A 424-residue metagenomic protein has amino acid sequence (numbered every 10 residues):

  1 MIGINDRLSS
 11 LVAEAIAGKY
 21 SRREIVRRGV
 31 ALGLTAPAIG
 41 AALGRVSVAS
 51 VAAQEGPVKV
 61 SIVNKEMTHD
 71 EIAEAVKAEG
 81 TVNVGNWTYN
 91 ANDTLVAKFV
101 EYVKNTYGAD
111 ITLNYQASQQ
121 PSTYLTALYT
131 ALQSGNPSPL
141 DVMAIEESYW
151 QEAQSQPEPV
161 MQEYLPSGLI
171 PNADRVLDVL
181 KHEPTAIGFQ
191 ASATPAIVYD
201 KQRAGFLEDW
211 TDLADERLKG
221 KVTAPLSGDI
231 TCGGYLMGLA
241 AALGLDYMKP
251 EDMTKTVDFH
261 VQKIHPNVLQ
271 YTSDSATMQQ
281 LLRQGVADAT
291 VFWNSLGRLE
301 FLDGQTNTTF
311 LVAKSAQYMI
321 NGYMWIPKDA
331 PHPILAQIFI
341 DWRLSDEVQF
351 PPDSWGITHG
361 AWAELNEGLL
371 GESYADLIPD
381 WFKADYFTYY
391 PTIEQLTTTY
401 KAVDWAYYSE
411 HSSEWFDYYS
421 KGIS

Functional and structural regions predicted by a protein language model:
M1-E24, V48: N-terminal secretory signal peptides
G18, R22-S47: N-terminal export signals
V58-S148: Early extracytoplasmic/lumenal segment of secretory-pathway proteins
V82-V96, Q116-T123, P139-D141, E146-V286: Extracytoplasmic ligand-binding site segments that recognize negatively charged/polar headgroups
W150-A153, R283, A289-T306: A ligand-binding cleft/hinge motif common to bilobed small-molecule-binding domains
V179, S192-A193, V257-I264, N294 (+1 more regions): Periplasmic-binding protein-like
I326-L396: Mature extracytoplasmic/periplasmic domains
Y390-S424: Conserved C-terminal helix/tail region of periplasmic/extracytoplasmic solute-binding proteins
